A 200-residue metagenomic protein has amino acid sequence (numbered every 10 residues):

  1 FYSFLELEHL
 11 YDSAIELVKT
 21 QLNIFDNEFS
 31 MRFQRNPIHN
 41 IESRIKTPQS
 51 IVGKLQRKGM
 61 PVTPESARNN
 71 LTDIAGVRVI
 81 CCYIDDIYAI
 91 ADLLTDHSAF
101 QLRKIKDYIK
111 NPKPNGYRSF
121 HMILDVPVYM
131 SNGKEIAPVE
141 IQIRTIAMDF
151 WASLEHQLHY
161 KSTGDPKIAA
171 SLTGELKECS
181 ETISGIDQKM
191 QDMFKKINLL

Functional and structural regions predicted by a protein language model:
F1-L71, S184, F194-L199: Charge-rich, low-complexity segments
R68, C81-M190: Long beta-strand-rich cores associated with HINT superfamily self-processing modules
D73-V77: Short amphipathic alpha-helical segments
